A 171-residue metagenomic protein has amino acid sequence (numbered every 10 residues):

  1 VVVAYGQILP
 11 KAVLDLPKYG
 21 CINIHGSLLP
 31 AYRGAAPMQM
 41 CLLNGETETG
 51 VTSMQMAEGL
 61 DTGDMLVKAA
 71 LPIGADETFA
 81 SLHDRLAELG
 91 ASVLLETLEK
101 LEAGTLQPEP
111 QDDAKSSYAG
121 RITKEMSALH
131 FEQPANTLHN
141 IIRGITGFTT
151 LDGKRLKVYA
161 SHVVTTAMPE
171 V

Functional and structural regions predicted by a protein language model:
V2-Y118: Donor/substrate-binding cores of folate-linked one-carbon enzymes
P110-V171: Internal anion-binding site segments
